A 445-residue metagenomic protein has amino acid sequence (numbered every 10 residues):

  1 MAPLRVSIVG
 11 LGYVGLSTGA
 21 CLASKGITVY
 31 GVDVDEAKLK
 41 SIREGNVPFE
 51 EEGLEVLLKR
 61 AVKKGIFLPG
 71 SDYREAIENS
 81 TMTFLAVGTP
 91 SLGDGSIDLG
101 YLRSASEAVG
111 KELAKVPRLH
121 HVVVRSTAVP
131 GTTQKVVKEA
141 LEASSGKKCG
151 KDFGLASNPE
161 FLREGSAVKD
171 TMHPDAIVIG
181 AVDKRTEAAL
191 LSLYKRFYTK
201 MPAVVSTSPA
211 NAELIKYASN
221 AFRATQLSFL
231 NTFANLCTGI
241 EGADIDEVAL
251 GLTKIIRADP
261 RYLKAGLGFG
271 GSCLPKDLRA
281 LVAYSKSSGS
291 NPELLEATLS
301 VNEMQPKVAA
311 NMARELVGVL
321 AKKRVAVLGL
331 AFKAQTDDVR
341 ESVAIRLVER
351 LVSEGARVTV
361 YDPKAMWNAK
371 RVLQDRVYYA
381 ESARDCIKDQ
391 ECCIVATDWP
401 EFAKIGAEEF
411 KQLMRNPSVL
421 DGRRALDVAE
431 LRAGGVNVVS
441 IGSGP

Functional and structural regions predicted by a protein language model:
M1-P445: Structural/interface elements that position substrates and couple domains in central-metabolism enzymes
